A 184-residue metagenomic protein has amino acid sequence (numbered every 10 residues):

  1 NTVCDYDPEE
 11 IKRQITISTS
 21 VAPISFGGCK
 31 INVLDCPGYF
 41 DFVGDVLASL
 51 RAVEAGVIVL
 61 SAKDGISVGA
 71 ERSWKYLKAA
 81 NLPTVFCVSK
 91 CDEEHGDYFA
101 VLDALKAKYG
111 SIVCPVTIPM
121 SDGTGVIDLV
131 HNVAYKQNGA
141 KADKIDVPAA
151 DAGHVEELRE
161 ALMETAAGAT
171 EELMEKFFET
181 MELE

Functional and structural regions predicted by a protein language model:
N1-L60, I66, Y109, P115 (+1 more regions): P-loop NTPase switch module centered on the Walker A-proximal segment
S61-E184: P-loop NTPase catalytic nucleotide-binding module
